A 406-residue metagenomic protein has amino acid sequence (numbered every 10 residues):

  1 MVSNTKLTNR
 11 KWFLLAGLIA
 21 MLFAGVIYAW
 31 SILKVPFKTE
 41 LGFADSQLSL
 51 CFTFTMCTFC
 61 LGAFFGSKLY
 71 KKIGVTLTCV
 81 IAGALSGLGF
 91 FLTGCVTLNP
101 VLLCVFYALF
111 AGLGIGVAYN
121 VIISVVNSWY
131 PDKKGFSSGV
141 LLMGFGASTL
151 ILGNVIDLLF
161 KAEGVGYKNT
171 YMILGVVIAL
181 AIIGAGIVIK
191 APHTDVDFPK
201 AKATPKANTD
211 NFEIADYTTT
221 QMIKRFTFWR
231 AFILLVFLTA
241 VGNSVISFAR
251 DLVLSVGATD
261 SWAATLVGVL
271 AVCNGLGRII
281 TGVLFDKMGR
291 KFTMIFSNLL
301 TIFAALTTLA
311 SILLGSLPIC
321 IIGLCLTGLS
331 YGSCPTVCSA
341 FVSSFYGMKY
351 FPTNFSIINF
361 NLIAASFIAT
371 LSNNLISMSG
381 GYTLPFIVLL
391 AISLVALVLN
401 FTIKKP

Functional and structural regions predicted by a protein language model:
W30-K34, T220-T281, A369: Extracytoplasmic gate region of multi-pass secondary transporters
F37, V117-Y130, S137, S333-Y346: Intracellular juxtamembrane helix-capping segments at the cytosolic ends of symmetry-related transmembrane helices
F37-K38, L69-Y70, N154-G164, V253-L254 (+2 more regions): Interfacial helix-cap and linker-helix signal at transmembrane-aqueous boundaries of multi-pass secondary transporters
G62-V75, I279-G289, I376-S377: Helix-to-loop junctions at the C-terminal end of transmembrane segments in multipass secondary transporters
A84-L98, L300-L313: C-terminal ends and interior cores of transmembrane alpha-helices in multi-pass membrane transporters/permeases
V101-G116, I319-G332: Hydrophobic core of transmembrane alpha-helices in multi-pass small-molecule transporters, especially MFS/SLC-type
F145-T194: Helix-loop-helix hairpin linking two adjacent transmembrane segments in secondary transporters
V241, W262, L270-N274, I279-I280 (+1 more regions): C-terminal transmembrane helical hairpin of 12-TM major facilitator-type secondary transporters
